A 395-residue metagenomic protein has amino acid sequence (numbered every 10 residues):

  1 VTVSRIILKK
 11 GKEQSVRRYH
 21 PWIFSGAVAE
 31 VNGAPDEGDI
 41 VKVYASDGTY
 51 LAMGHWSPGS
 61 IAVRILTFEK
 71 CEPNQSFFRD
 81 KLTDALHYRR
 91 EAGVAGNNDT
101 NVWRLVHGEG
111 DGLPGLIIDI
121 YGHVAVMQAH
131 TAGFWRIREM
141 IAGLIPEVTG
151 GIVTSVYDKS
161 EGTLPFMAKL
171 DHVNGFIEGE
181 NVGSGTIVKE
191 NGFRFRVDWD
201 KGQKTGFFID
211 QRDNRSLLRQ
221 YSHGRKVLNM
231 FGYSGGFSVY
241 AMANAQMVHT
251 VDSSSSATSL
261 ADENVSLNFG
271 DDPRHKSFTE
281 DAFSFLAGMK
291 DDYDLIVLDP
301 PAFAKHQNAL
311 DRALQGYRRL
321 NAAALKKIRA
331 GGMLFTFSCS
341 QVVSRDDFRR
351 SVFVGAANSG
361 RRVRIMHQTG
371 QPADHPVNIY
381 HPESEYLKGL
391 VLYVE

Functional and structural regions predicted by a protein language model:
V1-G122: Non-catalytic accessory regions of SAM-dependent methyltransferases
V106-D119, W135-F208: Non-catalytic substrate-recognition/targeting regions of SAM-dependent transferases
H223-Y233: Conserved class I S-adenosyl-L-methionine
S234-Q246: Conserved SAM-binding loop of SAM-dependent methyltransferases across substrates and taxa, primarily the Class I
M247-D252: Conserved SAM-binding motif I beta-strand of class I
S254-V297: S-adenosyl-L-methionine
Y293-A323: Mobile active-site "lid"/loop adjacent to the S-adenosyl-L-methionine
M333-E395: C-terminal catalytic and target-recognition region of SAM-dependent MTase-like enzymes, primarily methyltransferases
